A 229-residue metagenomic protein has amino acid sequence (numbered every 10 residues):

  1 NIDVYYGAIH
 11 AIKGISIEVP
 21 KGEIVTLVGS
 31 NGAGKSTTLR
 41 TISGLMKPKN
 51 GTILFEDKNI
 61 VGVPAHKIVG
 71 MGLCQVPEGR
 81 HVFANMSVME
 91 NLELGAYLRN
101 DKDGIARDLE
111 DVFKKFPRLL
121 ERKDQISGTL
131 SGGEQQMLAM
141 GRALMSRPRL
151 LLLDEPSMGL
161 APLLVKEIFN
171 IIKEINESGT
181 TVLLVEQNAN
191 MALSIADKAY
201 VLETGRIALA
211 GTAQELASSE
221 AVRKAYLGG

Functional and structural regions predicted by a protein language model:
N1-G229: Glycine-rich phosphate-binding loops of nucleotide-dependent enzymes
